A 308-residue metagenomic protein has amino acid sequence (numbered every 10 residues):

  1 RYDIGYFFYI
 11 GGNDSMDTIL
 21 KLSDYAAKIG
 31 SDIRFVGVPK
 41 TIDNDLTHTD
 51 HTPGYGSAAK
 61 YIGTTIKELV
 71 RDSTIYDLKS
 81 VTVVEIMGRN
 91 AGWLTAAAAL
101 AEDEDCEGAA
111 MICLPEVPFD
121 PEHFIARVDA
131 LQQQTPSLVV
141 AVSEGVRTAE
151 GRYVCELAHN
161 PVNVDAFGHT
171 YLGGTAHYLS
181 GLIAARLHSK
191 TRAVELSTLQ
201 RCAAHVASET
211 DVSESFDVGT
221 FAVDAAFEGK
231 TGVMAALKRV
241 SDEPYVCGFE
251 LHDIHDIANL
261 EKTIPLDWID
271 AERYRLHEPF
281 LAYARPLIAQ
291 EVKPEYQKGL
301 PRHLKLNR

Functional and structural regions predicted by a protein language model:
Y2, D32-F35: Signature of multi-pass transmembrane helix bundles
Y2-D14: A short, small-residue-rich loop immediately preceding and capping a beta-strand
Y9-I10, I19-D32, T52-R192: Accessory alpha-helical/coil subdomains and C-terminal extensions that flank or cap enzyme catalytic cores
G12-N13, V38-N44, E116-P118, E144-V146 (+2 more regions): Short, ordered loop/turn segments at secondary-structure junctions
M16-D17, N44-D45, N90-G92, T148-E150 (+3 more regions): Flexible loop/turn segments at secondary-structure boundaries
V38-H51, L78: Acidic/polar active-site rim loop that often engages polyanionic ligands
E156-R308: C-terminal non-catalytic interaction/assembly regions of soluble proteins
